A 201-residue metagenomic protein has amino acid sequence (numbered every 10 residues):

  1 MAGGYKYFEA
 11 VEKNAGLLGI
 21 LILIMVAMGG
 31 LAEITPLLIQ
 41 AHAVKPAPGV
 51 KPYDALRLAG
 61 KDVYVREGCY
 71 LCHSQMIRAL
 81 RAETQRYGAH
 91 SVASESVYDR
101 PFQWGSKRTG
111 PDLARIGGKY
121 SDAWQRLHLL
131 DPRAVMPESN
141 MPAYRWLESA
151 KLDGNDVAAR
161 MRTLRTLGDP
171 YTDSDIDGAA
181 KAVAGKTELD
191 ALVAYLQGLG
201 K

Functional and structural regions predicted by a protein language model:
M1-Y53, L167-T172, V193-K201: Post-cleavage N-terminal segment of exported redox proteins
L18-M28, Q85-L189: Electron-transfer interface patches adjacent to heme c in soluble/periplasmic c-type cytochromes and di-/multiheme
G30-L38, S74-M76, R81-R86, N140-M141: Short, solvent-exposed loop/turn and secondary-structure capping segments
A41-V65, I77-T84, T109, A179-A182: Electrostatic cytochrome c docking/interface patches
G60, R66-Q75, Q125, L192-L196: The canonical Cys-X-X-Cys-His
